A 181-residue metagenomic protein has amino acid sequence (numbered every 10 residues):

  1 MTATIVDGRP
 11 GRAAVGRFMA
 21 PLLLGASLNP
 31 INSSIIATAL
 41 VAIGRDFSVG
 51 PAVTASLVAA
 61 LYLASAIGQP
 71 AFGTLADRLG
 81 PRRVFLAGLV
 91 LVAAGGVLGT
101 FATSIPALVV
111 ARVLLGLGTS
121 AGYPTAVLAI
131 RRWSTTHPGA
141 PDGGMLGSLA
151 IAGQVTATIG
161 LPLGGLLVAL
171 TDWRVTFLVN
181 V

Functional and structural regions predicted by a protein language model:
R17-T54, S65-F72, G122-Y123, V127: Extracytoplasmic
A26-N29, V58-L61, S65, V92 (+3 more regions): Structural signature of transmembrane alpha-helices in multi-pass secondary transporters
D46-S48, G80, F101-A107, T171-D172: Helix-breaking motifs and short loop linkers at transmembrane-helix boundaries and internal kinks in secondary membrane
I67-T103: Conserved MFS/SLC helix-loop-helix module at the cytosolic interface between two early adjacent transmembrane helices
G95-L98, P106-L115: Paired small-residue
L114-I151: Cytoplasmic helix-loop-helix junction between adjacent transmembrane helices in 12-TM secondary transporters
A152-V181: Helix-loop-helix hairpin linking two adjacent transmembrane segments in secondary transporters
